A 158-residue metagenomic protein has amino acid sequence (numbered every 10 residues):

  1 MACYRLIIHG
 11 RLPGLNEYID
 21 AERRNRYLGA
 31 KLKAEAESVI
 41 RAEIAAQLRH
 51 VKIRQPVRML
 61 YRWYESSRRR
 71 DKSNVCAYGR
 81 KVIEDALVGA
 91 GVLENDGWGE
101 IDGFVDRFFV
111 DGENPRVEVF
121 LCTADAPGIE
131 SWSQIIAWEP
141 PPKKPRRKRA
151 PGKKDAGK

Functional and structural regions predicted by a protein language model:
M1-K158: Catalytic phosphate/metal-binding cores of nucleic-acid and nucleotide-processing enzymes, i.e., regions that mediate
